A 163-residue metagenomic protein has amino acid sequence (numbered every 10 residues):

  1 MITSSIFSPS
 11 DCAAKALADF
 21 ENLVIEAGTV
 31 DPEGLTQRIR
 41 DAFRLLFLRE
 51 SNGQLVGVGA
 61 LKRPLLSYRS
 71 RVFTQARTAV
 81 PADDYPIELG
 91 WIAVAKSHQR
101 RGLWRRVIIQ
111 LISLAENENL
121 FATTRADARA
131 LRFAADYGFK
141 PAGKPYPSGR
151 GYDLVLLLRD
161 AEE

Functional and structural regions predicted by a protein language model:
M1-Q37, L45-Q54: Short amphipathic alpha-helix that is part of the acyltransferase structural core
E33-T36, Q75-P81, R106: Short secondary-structure capping micro-motifs at structural edges
F43, G151-L156: Short hydrophobic/aromatic beta-strand or adjacent loop that forms the aromatic wall/cage of a ligand/substrate-binding
R49-S51, L158-A161: Active-site beta-strand termini and strand-to-loop segments that position acidic
E50-W91, P147-Y152: Conserved acyl-donor/pantetheine-binding loop and adjacent beta-alpha core of acyl/acetyltransferases and related
W91-V94, R100-S113, D136: Conserved acetyl-CoA-binding loop-helix of GNAT-fold acetyltransferases
S113-D127: Conserved GNAT acetyl-CoA-binding A-motif
A126-R150: Conserved active-site alpha-helix within GNAT-family acetyltransferase domains
